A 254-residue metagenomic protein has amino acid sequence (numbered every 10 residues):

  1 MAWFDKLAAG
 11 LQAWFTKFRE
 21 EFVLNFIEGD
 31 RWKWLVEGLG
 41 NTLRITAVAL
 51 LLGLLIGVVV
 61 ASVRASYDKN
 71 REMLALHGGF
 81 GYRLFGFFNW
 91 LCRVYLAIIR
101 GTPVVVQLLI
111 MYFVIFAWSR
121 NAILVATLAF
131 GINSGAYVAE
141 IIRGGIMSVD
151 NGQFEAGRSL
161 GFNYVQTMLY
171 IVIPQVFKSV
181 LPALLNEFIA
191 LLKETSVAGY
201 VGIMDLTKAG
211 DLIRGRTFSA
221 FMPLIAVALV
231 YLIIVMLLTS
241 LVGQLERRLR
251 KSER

Functional and structural regions predicted by a protein language model:
M1-R254: Transmembrane alpha-helices and adjacent helix-loop boundaries
